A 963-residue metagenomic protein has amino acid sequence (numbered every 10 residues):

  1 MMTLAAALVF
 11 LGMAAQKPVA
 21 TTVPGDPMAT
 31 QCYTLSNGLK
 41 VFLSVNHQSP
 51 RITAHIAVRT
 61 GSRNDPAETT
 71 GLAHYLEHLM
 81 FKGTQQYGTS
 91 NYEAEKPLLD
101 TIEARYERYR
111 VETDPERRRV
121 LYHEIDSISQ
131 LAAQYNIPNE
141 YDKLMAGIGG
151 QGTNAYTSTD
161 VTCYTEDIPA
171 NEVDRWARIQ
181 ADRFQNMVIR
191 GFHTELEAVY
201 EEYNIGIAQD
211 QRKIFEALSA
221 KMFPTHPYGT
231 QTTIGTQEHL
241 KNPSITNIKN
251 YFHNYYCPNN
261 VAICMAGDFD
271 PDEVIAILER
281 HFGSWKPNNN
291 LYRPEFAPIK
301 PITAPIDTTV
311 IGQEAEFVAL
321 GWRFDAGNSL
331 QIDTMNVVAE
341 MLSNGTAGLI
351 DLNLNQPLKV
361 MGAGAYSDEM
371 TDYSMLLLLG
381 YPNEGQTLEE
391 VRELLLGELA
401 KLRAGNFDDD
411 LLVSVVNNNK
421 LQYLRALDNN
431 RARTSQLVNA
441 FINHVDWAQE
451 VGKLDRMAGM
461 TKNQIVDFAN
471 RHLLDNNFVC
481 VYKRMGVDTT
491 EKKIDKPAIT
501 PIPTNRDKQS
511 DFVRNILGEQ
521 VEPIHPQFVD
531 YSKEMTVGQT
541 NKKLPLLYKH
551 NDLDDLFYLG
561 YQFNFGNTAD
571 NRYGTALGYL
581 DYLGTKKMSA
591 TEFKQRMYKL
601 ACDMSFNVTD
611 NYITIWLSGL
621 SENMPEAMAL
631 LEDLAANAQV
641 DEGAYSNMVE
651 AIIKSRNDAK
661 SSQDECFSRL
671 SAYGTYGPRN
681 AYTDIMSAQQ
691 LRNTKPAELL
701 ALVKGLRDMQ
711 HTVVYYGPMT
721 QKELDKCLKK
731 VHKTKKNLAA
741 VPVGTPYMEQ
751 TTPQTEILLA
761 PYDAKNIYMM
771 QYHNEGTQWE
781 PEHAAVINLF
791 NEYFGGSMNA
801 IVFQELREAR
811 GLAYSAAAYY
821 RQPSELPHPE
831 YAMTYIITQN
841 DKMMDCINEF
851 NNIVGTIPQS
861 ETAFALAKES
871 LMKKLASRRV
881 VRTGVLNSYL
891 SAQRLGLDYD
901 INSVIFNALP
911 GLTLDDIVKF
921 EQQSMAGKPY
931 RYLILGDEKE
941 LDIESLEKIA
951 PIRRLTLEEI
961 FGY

Functional and structural regions predicted by a protein language model:
M1-K17: Bacterial Sec-dependent N-terminal signal peptides
K17-A29, E522-E534: Short acidic, Pro/Gly- and aromatic-enriched capping/linker segments at domain boundaries
V23-V58, E534-H550: Mature N-terminal segment immediately following signal peptide/propeptide cleavage in secreted/periplasmic
T34, Y92-Y292, A326, Q356-L517 (+2 more regions): Charge-rich, well-structured scaffold segments of protease-associated domains
G38, H47-K96, L320, L330-L342 (+7 more regions): Active/ligand-binding-proximal structured segments within catalytic/core domains that scaffold catalytic residues
N46-Q48, A57-G61, T84-Q85, P169-N171 (+18 more regions): Solvent-exposed coil/turn segments that connect beta secondary-structure elements in extracytoplasmic/periplasmic
N46-S49, C257, Q313-E314, D372 (+4 more regions): Short strand-connecting beta-turns/loops that link adjacent beta-strands
N204-I207, A220, N290-A347, L379 (+6 more regions): His/Glu-based metal-binding/catalytic segments typifying zinc-dependent metallopeptidases
